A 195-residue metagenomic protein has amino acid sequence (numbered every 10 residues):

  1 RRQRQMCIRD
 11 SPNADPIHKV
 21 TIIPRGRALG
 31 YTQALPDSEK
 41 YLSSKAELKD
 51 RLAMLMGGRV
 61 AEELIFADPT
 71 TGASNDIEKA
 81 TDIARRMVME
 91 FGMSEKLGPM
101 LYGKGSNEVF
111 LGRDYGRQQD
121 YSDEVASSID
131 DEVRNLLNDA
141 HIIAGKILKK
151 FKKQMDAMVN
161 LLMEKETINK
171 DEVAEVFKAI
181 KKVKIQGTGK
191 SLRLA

Functional and structural regions predicted by a protein language model:
R1-I8: Short, small-residue-biased leader/transition segments that mark boundaries at the very start of proteins
R9-A195: Soluble catalytic regions of large protease machineries
